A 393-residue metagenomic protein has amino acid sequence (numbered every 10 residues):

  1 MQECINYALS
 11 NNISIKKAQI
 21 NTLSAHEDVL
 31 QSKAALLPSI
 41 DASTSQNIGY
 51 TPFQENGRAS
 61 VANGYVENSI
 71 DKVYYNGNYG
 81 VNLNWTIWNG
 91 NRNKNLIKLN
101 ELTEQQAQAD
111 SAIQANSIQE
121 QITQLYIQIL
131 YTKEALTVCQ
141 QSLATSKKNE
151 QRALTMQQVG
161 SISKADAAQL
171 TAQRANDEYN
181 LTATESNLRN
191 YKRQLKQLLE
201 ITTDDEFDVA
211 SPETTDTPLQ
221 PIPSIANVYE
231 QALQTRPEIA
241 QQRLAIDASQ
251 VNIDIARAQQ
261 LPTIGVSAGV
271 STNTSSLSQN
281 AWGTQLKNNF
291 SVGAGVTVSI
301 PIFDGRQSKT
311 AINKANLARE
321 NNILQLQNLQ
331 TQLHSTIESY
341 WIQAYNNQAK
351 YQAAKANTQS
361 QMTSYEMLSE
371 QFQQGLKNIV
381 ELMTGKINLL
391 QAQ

Functional and structural regions predicted by a protein language model:
M1-D41, S45, T51, T203 (+4 more regions): Bacterial Sec-pathway N-terminal export signals of envelope proteins
N6-K16, L23-P38, S69, V73 (+9 more regions): A glycine-/polar-enriched beta->alpha junction
Y7, S14, Y75, N82 (+26 more regions): Surface positions of alpha-helical coiled-coils, especially the charged/polar e/g heptad sites that form inter-helical
K17-S32, Q114, I118-T137, Y191 (+2 more regions): Amphipathic alpha-helical coiled-coil segments
E27, S117-Q231, Q343, N347 (+1 more regions): Periplasmic alpha-helical coiled-coil/stalk elements that build and connect Gram-negative outer-membrane
S39-S45, L96, Q128, G265-G269: Outer-envelope exported proteins of Gram-negative bacteria
S43-W85, P212-I222, D254, S267-I300: Small/polar, glycine/serine/threonine/aspartate-rich low-complexity segments that form flexible
T184, P237, A392: Metallo-beta-lactamase
